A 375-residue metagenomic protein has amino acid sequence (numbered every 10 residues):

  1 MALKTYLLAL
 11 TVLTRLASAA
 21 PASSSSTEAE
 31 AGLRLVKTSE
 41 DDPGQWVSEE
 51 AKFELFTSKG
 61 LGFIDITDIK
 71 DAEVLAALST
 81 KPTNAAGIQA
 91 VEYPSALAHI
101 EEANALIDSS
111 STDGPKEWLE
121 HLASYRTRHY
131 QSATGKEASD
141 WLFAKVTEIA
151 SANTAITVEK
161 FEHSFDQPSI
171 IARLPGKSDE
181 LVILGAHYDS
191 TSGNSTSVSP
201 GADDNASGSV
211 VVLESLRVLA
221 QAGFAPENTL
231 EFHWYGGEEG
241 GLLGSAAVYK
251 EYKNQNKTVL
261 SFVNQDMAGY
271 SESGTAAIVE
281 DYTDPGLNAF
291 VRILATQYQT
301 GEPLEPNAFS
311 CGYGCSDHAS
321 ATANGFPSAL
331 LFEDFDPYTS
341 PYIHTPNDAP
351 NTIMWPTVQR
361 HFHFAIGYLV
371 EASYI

Functional and structural regions predicted by a protein language model:
M1-A22: Fungal secretory targeting signals
A20-A86: N-terminal accessory interaction module
E73-S132: N-terminal hydrophobic or amphipathic helices/low-complexity stretches enriched in small/hydrophobic/Pro/Gly
E101-S110, A123-T134, I156-K160, S195-N205 (+5 more regions): Second-shell loop/turn segments in exported
P115-A123, V158-K160, S169-R173, L181-A186 (+10 more regions): Structural recognition of the beta-strand scaffold that forms the well-ordered cores of secreted hydrolase catalytic
E117-P175: A non-catalytic alpha/beta surface segment that caps or lines the substrate-entry region of metallo-dependent hydrolase
D166, V198-I293, D317: Acidic/histidine-rich catalytic neighborhood of metal-dependent amide-processing enzymes
S273-I375: Active-site-adjacent substrate-binding region of metalloamidase/peptidase-like peptide-processing proteins
